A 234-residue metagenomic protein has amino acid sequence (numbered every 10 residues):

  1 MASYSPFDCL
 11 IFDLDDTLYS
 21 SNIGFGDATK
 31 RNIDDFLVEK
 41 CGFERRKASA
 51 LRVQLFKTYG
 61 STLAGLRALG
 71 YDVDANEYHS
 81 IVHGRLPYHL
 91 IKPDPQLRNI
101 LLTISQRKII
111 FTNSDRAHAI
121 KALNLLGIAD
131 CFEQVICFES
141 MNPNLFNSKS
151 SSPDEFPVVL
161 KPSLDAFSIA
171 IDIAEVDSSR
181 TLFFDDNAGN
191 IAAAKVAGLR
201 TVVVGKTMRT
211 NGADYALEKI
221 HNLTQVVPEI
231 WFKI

Functional and structural regions predicted by a protein language model:
M1-F7, L102, F111, D115-I234: Asp-based, Mg2+/Mn2+-dependent phosphohydrolase catalytic module
A2-R98, R116-I120: N-terminal helical cap/lid subdomain that shapes the substrate entry/recognition surface in HAD-like hydrolases
L18-S20, R46-S49, H83-L86, S105 (+3 more regions): A short, structure-level motif marking secondary-structure boundaries and short turns
I23, R52, L90, I109 (+2 more regions): A generic secondary-structure micro-motif detector that highlights 1-2 residue hydrophobic/ambivalent hotspots embedded
D72, R107, R200: Residue-level detector of anion-binding/catalytic polar loops
I100-Q106: A structural motif corresponding to the C-terminal end of an alpha-helix and its immediate exit/capping segment
